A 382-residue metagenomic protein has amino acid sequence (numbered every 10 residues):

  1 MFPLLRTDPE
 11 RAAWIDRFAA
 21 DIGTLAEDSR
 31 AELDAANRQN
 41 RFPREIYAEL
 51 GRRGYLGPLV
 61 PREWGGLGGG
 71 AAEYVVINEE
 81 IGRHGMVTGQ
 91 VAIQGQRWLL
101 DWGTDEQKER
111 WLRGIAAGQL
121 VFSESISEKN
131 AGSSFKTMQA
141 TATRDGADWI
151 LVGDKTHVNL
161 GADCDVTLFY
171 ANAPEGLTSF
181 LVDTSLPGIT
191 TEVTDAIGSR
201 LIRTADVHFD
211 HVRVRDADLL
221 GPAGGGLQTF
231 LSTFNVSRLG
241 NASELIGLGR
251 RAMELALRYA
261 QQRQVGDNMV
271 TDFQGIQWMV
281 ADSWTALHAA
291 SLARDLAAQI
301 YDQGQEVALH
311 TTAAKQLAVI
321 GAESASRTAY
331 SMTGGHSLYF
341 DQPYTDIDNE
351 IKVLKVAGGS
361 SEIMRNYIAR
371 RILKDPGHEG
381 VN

Functional and structural regions predicted by a protein language model:
M1-T88, W102-Q107, G114, G118-Q119 (+2 more regions): Alpha-helical interface subdomain recognition
G69, S134-K136, L160-C164, R200-I202: Short glycine/proline-enriched turns and hinge-like loops at secondary-structure junctions
Q94-G103: Helix-loop "lid/cap" segments that line or gate small-molecule binding pockets
G118-S127: A short, Trp-centered hydrophobic/proline-enriched beta-strand micro-motif
N130-T141: Active-site-adjacent elements of ketosynthase-type condensing enzymes
T137, S185-R215: Flexible, small-/acidic-enriched active-site or ligand-binding loops
Q139, V152-E192: A short core secondary-structure module
A205-S232: A short, charged helix-loop
